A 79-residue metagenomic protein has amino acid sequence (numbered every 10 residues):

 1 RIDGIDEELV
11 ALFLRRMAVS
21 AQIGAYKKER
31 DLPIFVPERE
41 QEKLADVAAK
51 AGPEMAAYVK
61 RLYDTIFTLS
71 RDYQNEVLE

Functional and structural regions predicted by a protein language model:
R1-E79: Domain-level signature for soluble enzymes in the chorismate/prephenate branch of the shikimate pathway
